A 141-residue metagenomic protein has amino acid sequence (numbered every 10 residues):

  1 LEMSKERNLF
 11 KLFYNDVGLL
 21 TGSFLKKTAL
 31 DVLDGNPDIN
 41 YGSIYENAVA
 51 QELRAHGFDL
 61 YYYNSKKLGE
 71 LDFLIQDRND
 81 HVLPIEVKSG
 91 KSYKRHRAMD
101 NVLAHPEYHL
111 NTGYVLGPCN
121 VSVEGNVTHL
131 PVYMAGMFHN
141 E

Functional and structural regions predicted by a protein language model:
L1-H81: Accessory nucleic acid-recognition modules appended to NTPase machines
F24-K27, R97, G125-N126: Short conserved micro-motifs at the rims of enzyme active sites and ligand-binding pockets
A55, V102-H109: Arginine/glycine-rich "motif VI" loop of SF2 helicases in the C-terminal RecA-like domain
H81-L83, T112: Structural motif
L83-K91: Active-site ExK catalytic segment of metal-dependent nucleases
K91-D100: Active-site-adjacent loop/helix micro-motif of nuclease/hydrolase catalytic cores
N111-G117: Short, hydrophobic beta-strand segments that form beta-sheet elements in well-ordered domains
P118-E141: Domain-level recognition of nuclease-like catalytic cores that cleave nucleotide substrates
